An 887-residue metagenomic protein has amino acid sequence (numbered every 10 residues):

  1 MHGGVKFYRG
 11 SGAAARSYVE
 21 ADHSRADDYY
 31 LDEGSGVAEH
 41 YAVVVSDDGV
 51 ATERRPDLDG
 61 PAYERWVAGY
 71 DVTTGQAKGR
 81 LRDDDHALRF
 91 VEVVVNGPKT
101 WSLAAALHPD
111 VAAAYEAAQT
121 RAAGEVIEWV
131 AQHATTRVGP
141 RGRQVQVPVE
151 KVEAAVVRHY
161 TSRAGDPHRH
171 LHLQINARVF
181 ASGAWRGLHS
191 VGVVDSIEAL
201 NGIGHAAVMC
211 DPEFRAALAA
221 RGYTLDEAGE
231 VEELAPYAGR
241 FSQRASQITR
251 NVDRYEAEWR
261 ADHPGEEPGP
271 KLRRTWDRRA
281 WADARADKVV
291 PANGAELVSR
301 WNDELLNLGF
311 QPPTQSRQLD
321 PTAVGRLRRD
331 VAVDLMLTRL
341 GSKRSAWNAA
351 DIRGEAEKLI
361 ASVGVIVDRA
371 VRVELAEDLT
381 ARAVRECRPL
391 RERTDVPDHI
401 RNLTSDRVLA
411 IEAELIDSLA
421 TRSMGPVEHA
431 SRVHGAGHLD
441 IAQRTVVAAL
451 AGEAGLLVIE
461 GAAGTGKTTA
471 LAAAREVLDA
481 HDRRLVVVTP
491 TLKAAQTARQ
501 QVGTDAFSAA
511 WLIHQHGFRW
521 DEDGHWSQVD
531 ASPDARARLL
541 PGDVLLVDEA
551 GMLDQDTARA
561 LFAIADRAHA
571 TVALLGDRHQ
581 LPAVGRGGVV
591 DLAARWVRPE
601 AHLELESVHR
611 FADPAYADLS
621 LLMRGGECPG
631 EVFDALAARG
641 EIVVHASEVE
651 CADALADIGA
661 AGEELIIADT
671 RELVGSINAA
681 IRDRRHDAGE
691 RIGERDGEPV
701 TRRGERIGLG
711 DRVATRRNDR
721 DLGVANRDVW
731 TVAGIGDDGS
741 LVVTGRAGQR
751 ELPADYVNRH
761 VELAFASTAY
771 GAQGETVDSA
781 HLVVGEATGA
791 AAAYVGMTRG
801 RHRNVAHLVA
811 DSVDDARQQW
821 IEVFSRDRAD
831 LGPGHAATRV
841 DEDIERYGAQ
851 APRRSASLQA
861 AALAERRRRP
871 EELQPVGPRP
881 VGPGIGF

Functional and structural regions predicted by a protein language model:
M1-L335, L340-K343, N348-E357, D395-V396 (+1 more regions): Intrinsically disordered, flexible peripheral segments
H2, G12-A15, K99-S102, Y160-S162 (+12 more regions): Conserved nucleotide-binding/hydrolysis micro-motifs of P-loop NTPases
E150-V152, R169-L171, R483, G542 (+5 more regions): Short glycine-/polar-rich loops that comprise or flank the Walker A/P-loop and associated switch/sensor motifs
P212-E213, G625, T715, D728-F887: C-terminal accessory regions
L225-E227, R353-V396, R407: Charge-enriched amphipathic alpha-helical scaffolds
I352, L457-D634: ASCE P-loop NTPase helicase motor core
E386-E453, L512, G517-R519: Pre-P-loop entry segment of helicase/translocase ATPase cores
E414, R422-A430, T445-A449, A454 (+4 more regions): Conserved helicase motor core of P-loop NTPases
